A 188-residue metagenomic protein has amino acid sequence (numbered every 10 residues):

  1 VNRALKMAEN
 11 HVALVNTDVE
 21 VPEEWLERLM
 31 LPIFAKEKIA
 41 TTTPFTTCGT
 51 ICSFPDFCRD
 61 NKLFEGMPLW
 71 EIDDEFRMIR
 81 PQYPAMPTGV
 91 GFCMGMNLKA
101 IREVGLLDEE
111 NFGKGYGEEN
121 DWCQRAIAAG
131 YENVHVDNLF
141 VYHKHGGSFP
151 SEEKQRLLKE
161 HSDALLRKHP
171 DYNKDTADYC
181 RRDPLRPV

Functional and structural regions predicted by a protein language model:
V1-A8: Glycine-rich, basic loop-to-helix element that forms the pyrophosphate-binding segment of sugar-nucleotide handling
E9-E20: Short beta-strand-to-loop acidic/aromatic patch adjacent to the donor-nucleotide binding site
V15-T17, A40-T46, G95, H135-D137 (+1 more regions): Short beta-strand segments
V19-N61: Conserved donor NDP-sugar-binding/catalytic core segment of glycosyltransferases
E24-M30, A85-G105, E110-F140: A short, conserved alpha-helix in the catalytic core of glycosyltransferases
C48, K62-K99: A recurrent flexible, glycine/aromatic-enriched loop bordering the glycosyltransferase active site that acts as
T50, D56, N120, Q124-V188: Active-site-adjacent helix/loop segment of glycosyltransferases that harbors family-specific signature motifs
